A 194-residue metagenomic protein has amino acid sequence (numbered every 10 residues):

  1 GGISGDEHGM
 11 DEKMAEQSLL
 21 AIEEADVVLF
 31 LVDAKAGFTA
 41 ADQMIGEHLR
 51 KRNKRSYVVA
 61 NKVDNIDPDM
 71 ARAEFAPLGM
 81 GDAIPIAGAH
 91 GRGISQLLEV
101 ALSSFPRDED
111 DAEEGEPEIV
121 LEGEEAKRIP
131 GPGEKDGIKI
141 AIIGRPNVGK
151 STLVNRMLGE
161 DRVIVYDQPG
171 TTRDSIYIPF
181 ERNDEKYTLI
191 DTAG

Functional and structural regions predicted by a protein language model:
G2-E12, V163, G194: Flexible beta-alpha connector loops of hexameric P-loop NTPases
K13-A83, R128-P130, F180-Y187: Conserved C-terminal guanine-recognition region of P-loop GTPase G domains, centered on the G4
F38, L158-T188: Switch I (effector-binding) loop of TRAFAC-class P-loop GTPase G-domains
K54-Y57, K62-R128: Canonical P-loop GTPase G-domain recognition
R92, V148, T171: ATP-binding Walker
P130-G137: Phosphate-binding P-loop
K139-L158: Glycine-rich phosphate-binding P-loop
